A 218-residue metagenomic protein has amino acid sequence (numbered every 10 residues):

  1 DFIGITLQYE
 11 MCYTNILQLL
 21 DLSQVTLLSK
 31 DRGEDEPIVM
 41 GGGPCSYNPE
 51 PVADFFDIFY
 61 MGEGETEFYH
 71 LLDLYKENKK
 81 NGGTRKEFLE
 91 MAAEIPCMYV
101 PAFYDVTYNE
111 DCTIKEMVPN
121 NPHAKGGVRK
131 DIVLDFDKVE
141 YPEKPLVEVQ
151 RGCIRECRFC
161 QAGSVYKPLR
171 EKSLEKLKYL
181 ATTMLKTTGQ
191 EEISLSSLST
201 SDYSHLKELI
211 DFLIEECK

Functional and structural regions predicted by a protein language model:
F2-V118: Glycine-rich beta-alpha loop elements in corrinoid/cobalamin-binding modules across cobalamin-dependent enzymes
I3, E36-M40, F55, G82 (+5 more regions): Generic preference for well-ordered secondary structure
I5-L7, Q24-L28, E34, P122-G127 (+3 more regions): Generic detector of short, locally flexible boundary/turn motifs and exposed helical patches
I38-S46, G127, R151, T183 (+1 more regions): Membrane-targeting and insertion segments and their boundary/processing signals
N81-G82, G127-V128, L169-K172: Short, exposed beta-strand "edge-strand" segments with a Pro/Gly-rich flavor and a Y/T-containing core
P101, D105-L146: N-terminal [4Fe-4S]-dependent radical SAM core
I132-K218: Radical SAM [4Fe-4S] cluster-binding motif and immediate context
